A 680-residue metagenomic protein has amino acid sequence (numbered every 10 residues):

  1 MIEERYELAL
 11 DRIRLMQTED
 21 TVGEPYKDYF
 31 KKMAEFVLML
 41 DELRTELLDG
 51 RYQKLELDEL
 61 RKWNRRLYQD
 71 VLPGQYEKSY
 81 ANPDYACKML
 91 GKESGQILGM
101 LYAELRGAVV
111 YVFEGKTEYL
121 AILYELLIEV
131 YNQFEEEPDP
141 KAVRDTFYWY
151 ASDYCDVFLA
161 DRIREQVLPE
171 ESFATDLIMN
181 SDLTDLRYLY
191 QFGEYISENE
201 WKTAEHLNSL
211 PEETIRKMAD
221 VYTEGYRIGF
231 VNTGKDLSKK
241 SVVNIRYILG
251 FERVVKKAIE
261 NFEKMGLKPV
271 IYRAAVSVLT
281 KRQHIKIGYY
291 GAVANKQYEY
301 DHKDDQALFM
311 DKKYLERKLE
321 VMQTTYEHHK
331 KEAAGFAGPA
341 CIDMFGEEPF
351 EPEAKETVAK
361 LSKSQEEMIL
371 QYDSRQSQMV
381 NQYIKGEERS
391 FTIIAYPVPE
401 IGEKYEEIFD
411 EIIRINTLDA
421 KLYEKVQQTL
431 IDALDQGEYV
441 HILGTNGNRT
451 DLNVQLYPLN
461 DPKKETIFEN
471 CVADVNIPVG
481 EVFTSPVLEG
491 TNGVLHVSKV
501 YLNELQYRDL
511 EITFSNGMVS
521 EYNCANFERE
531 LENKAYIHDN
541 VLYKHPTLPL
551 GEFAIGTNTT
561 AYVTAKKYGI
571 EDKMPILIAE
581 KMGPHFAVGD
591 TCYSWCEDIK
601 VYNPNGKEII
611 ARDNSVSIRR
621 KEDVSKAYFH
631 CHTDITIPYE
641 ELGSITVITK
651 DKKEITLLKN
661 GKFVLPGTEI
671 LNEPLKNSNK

Functional and structural regions predicted by a protein language model:
M1-E489, K662-K680: Active-site bordering "gate/hinge" segments that shape substrate access to catalytic or cofactor-binding pockets
D435, N503-Q506, P546, A579: Short solvent-exposed loop/turn micro-motifs enriched in small/polar/acidic residues
I442-N448, K499-L502, V647-D651: Short acidic, glycine-rich loop/turn motifs
A473-E511: Conserved AWS/pre-SET-to-SET junction and N-terminal core of the SET lysine methyltransferase domain, specifically
Y507-C524: Active-site and channel-lining beta-strand-loop segments that bind or position nucleotide-derived/phosphorylated
E521-Y593, E597: Dual-mode signal for accessory low-complexity, basic/Gly-rich regions
M582, V588, E597-Y602, D613-E622: Glycine-anchored, exposed beta-strand/edge motif detector
N605-K680: Extended hydrophobic packing segments that form well-structured cores
